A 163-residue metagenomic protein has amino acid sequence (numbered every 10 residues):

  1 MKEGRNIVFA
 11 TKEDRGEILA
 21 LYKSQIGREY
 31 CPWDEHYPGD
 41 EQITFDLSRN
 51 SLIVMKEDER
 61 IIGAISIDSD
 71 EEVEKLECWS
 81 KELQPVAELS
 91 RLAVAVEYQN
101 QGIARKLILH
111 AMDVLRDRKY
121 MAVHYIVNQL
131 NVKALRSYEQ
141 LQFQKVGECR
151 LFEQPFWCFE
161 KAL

Functional and structural regions predicted by a protein language model:
M1-E13: Conserved N-terminal entry element of GNAT/NAT acetyltransferase domains
K12, L19, K23-F45: Conserved GNAT-fold acetyl-CoA-binding loop/helix
S51-D68: Conserved beta-hairpin
A64-R91: Conserved acyl-donor/pantetheine-binding loop and adjacent beta-alpha core of acyl/acetyltransferases and related
V94, N100-D113, R136-Q140: Conserved acetyl-CoA-binding loop-helix of GNAT-fold acetyltransferases
I108, L115-I126: Conserved GNAT acetyl-CoA-binding A-motif
Y125-A134, L151-P155: Conserved beta-strand-loop-alpha-helix junction that forms the acyl-donor binding cleft
E139-E148: Conserved acetyl-CoA-binding loop of GNAT-fold acetyltransferases
